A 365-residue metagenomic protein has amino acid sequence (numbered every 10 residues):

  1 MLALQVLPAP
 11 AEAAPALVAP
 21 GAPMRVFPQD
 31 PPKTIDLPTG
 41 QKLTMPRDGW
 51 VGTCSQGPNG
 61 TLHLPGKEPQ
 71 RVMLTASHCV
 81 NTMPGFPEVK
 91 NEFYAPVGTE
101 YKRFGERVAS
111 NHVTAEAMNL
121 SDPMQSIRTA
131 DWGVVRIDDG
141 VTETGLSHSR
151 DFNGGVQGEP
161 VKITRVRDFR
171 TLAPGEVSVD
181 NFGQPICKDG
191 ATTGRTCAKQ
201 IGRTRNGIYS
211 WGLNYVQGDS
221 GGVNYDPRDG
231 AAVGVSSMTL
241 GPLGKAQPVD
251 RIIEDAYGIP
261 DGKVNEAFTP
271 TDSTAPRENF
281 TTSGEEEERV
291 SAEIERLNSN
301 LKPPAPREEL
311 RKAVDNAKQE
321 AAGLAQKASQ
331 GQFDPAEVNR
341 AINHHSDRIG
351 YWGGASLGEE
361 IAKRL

Functional and structural regions predicted by a protein language model:
M1-P15: Secretory targeting and sorting signals
P15-L64: N-terminal activation segment of mature serine protease catalytic domains
V51-G60, P65-T204, D226: Serine endopeptidase catalytic core focused on the charge-relay Asp
G52-C54, V156-V179, Q184-C187, A191-E278: Active-site region of chymotrypsin-like
G60, T75, M83, D139 (+8 more regions): Sec/Tat-exported extracytoplasmic proteins
Y225-N339: C-terminal subregion of chymotrypsin/trypsin-like serine protease catalytic domains
F333-S346, G358: Intrinsic N-terminal pre-sequences and regulatory tails
Y351-L365: Short, low-complexity, Pro/Ser/Thr/Gly-rich segments in the mature regions of secreted, periplasmic
